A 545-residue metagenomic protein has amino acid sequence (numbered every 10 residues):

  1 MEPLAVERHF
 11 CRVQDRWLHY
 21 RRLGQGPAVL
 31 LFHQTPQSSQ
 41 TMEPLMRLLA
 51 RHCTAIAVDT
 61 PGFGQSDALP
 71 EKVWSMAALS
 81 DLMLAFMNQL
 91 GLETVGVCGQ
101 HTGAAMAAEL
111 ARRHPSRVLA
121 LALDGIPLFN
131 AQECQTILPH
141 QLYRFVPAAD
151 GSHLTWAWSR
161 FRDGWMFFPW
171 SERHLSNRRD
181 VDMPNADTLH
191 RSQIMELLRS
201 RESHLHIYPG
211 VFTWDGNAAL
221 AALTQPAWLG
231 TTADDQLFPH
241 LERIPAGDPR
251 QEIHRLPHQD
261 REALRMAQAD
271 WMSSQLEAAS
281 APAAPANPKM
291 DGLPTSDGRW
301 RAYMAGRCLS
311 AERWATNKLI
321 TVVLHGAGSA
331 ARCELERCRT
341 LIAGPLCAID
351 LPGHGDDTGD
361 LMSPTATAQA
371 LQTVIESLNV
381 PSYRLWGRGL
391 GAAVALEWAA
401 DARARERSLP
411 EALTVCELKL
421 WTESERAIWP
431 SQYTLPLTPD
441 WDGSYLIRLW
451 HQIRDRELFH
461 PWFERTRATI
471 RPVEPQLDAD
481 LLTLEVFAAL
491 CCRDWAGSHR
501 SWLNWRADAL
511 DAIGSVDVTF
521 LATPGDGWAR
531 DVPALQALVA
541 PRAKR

Functional and structural regions predicted by a protein language model:
D15-A68, A305-T358: Conserved HGGG/HGGXW glycine-rich cap/lid loop of the alpha/beta-hydrolase fold
L31-Q34, H101, T232, V323-A327 (+2 more regions): Glycine-rich His-Gly loop
T41-E43, S66-K72, Q132-Q135, H240 (+4 more regions): Conserved catalytic-core motifs of eukaryotic protein kinase domains, centered on the activation segment
I56-T102, A348-L390: Active-site loop/oxyanion-hole signature of alpha/beta-hydrolase fold enzymes
A104-P115, L121, A392-R405, L413: Short glycine-enriched nucleophile-adjacent loop and the immediately C-terminal alpha-helix near the catalytic center
R112, A120-L154, P410-L446: Flexible "cap/lid" loop of the alpha/beta hydrolase fold
S192-E242, E474-A534: Conserved serine/cysteine hydrolase catalytic core
P245-R301, Q536-R545: Catalytic active-site module of serine/aspartate enzymes centered on a nucleophile-bearing elbow/loop
